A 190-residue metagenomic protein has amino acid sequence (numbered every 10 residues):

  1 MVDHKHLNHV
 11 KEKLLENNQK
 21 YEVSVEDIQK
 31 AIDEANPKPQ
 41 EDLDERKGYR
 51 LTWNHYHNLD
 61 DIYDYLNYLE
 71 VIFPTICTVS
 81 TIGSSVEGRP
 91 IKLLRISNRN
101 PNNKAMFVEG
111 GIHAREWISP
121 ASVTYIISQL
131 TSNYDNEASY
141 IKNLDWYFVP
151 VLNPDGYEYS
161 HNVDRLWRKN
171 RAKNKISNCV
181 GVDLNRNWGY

Functional and structural regions predicted by a protein language model:
M1-Y190: M14 metallocarboxypeptidase catalytic domain recognition
